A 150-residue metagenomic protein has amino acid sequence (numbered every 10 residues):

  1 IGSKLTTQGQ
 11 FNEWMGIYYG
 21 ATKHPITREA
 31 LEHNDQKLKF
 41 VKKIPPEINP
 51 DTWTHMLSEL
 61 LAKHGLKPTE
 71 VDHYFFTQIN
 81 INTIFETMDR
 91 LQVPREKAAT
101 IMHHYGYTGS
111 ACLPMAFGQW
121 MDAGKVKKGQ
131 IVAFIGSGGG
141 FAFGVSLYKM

Functional and structural regions predicted by a protein language model:
I1-E47, D51, H55, S137 (+1 more regions): Condensing-enzyme catalytic core mediating Claisen C-C bond formation in acyl metabolism
I44-P45, L60-H64: Short helix-to-loop capping/linker segments positioned immediately adjacent to catalytic or ligand/cofactor-binding
P50, T54, L61, D72-M150: Claisen-condensing/thiolase-fold acyl-transfer catalytic domains that form or cleave C-C bonds in fatty acid
G65-E70: Short, surface-exposed connector motifs at secondary-structure boundaries
